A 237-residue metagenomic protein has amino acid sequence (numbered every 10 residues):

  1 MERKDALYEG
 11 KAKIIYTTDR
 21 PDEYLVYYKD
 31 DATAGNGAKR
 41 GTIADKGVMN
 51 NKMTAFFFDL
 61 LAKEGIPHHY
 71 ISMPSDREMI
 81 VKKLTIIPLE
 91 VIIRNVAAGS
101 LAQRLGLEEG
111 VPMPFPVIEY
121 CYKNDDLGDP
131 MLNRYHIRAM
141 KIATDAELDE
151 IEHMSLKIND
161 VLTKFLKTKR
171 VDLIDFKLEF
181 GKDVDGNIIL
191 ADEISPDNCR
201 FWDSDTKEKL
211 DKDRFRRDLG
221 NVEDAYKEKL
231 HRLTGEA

Functional and structural regions predicted by a protein language model:
E2-Y122, L233: Active-site loop/lid in soluble adenylation, ligation, and acyl-transfer enzymes
A38-V48, M131-M154: Short histidine-centered catalytic/ligand-binding loop motif
M49, V111, Y122-D129, R138-T144 (+2 more regions): An exposed, glycine/acidic-rich loop-and-rim segment of catalytic or binding clefts
H69-R77, L166-K182: A short glycine-rich, hydrophobically flanked beta-strand micro-motif that places a catalytic Asp/Glu for divalent metal
I93, L173-D192: Conserved metal-phosphate-binding beta-hairpin within the catalytic cores of diverse ATP-dependent phosphoryl-transfer
V111, F115-G128, N159-R170, S195-R200: Phosphate-binding core of ATP-grasp and ATP-grasp-like enzymes
I142-I174: A long amphipathic alpha-helix within ATP-dependent nucleotide-binding catalytic cores
I194-A237: C-terminal helix-cap and adjacent tail motif
